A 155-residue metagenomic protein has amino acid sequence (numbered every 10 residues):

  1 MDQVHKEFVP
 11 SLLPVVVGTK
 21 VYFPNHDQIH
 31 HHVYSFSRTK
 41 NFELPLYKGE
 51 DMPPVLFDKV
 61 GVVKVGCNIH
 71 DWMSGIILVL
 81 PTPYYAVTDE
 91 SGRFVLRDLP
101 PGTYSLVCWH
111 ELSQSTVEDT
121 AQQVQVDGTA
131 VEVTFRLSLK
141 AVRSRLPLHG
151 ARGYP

Functional and structural regions predicted by a protein language model:
M1-P155: Extracytoplasmic copper-binding redox domains, predominantly the cupredoxin/blue-copper superfamily
